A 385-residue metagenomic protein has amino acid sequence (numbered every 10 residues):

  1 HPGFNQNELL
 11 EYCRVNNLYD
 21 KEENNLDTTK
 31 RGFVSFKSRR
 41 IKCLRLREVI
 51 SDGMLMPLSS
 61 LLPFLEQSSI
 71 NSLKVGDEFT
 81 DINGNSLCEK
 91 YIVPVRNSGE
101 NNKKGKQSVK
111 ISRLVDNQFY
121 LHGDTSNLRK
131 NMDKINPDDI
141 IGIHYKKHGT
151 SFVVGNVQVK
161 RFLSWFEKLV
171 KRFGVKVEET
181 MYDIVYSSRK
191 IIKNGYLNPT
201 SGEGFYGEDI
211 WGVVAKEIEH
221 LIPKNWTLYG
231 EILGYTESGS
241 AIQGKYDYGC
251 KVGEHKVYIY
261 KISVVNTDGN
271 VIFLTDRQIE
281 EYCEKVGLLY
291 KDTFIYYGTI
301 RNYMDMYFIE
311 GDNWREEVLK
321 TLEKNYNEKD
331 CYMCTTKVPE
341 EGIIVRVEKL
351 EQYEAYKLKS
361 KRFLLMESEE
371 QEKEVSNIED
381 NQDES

Functional and structural regions predicted by a protein language model:
H1-S385: Core nucleotide-handling region used for phosphoryl-transfer chemistry
